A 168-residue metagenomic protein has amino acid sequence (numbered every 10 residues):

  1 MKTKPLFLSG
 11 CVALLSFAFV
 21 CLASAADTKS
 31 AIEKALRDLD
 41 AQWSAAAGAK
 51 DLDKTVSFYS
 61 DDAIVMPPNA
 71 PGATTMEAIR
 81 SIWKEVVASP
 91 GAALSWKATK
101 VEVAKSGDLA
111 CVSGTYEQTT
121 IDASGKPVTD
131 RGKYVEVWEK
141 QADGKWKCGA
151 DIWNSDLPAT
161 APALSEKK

Functional and structural regions predicted by a protein language model:
M1-P5: Positively charged n-region of N-terminal signal peptides that target proteins for export
S9-C21: Bacterial N-terminal signal peptides
V20-D61, T160-K168: Short, low-complexity N-terminal intrinsically disordered segments enriched in polar/charged residues
S30-R37, L52-G107, T115, T120 (+1 more regions): A solvent-exposed, acidic/Ser-Thr-rich amphipathic alpha-helical stretch
V103-A110, K126, E139-K145: A short, structured loop/turn motif at beta-sheet edges
T119-A123, D156-P158: Sequence/structural signature of outer-membrane beta-barrel proteins
R131-L157: Short beta-strand edge/turn micro-motifs at domain boundaries
